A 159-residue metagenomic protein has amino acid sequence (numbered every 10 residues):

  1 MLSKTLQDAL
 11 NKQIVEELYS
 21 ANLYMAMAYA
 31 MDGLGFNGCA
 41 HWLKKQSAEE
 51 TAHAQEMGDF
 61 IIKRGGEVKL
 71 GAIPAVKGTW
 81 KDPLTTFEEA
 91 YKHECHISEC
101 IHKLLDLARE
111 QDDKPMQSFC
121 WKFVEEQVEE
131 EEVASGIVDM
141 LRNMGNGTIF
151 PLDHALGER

Functional and structural regions predicted by a protein language model:
M1-R159: Iron-associated oxidoreductase/ferritin-like identity signal
